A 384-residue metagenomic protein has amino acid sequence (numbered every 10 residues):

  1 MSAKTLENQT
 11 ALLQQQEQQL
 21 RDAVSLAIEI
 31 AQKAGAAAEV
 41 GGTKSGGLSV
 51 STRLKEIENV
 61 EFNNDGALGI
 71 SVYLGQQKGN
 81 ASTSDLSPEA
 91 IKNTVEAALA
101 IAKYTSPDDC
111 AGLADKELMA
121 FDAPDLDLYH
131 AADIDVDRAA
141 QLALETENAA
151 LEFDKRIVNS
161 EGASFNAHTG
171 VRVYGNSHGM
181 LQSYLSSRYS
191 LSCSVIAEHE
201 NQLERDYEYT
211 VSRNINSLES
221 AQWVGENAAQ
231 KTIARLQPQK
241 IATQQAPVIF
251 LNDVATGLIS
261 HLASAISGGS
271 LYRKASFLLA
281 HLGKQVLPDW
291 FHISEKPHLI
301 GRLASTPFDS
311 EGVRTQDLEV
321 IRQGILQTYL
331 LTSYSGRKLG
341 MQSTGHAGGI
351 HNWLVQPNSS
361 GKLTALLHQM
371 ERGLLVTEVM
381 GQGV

Functional and structural regions predicted by a protein language model:
S2-E29, G35-S49, N93-S183, S217-T256 (+2 more regions): Acidic low-complexity segments
T5-G47, I266-P297, G349-R372: Short, compositionally biased leader-like segments
L48-K103: N-terminal alpha-helical targeting/anchoring segments
L48-N64, N166-S194, G324: Conserved alpha/beta core surface patches that mediate binding of polyanionic ligands
E61-L74, Q182-T210, V320-R322: Short beta-strand elements
T83-D85, E208-Y209, T332: Residue-level structural signal for beta-strand termini and adjacent loop
A123, L279-V384: Dual-mode signal for accessory low-complexity, basic/Gly-rich regions
